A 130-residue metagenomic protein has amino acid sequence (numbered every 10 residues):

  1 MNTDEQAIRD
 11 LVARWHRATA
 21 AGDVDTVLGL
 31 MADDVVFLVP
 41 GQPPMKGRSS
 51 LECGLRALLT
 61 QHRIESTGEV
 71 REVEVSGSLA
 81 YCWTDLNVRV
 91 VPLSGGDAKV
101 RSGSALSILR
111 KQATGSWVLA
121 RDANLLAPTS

Functional and structural regions predicted by a protein language model:
E5-Q6, L11, V24-S76, V100: A solvent-exposed, acidic/Ser-Thr-rich amphipathic alpha-helical stretch
M45, V88-R89, L126: Short, surface-exposed beta-strand-loop junctions and turns on beta-sheet-rich folds
Q61, R89-K99: Short, cysteine-centered beta-strand-loop-beta hairpins and adjacent loop/turn segments enriched in charged/polar
G77-V88: A short hydrophobic beta-strand element
S102-S130: Short beta-strand edge/turn micro-motifs at domain boundaries
